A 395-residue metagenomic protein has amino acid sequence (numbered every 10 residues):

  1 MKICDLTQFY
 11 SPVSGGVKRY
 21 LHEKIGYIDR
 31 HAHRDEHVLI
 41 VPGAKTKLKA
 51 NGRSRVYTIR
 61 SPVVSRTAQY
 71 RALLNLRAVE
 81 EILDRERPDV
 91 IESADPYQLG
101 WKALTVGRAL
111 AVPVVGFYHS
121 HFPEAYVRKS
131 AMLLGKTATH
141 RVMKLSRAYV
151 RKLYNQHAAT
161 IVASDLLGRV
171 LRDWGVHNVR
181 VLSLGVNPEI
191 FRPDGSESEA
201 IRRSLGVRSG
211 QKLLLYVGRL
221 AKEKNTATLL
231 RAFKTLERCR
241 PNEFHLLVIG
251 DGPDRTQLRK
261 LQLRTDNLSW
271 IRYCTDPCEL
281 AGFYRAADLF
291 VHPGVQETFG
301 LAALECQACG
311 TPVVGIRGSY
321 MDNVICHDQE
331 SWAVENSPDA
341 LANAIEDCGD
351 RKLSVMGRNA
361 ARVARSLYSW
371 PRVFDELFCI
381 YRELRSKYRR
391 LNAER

Functional and structural regions predicted by a protein language model:
M1-G52, Y57-T58, N392-R395: N-terminal subdomain of nucleotide-sugar transferases
Y154, G282-A287: Short alpha-helical donor nucleotide-sugar binding micro-motif in glycosyltransferases
L166, G185: Carbohydrate-associated surface elements
R208-F233: Conserved donor-binding/catalytic core segment of Leloir-type glycosyltransferases
T256-C278: Nucleotide-activated donor-binding/catalytic signature segment of Leloir-type glycosyltransferases, i.e., the conserved
V295: Aromatic "clamp/platform" in nucleotide-sugar-dependent glycosyltransferases that forms part of the donor/acceptor
P312-G315: Short hydrophobic beta-strand element within catalytic cores of glycosyltransferases and related nucleotide-activated
H327-D339, E346-R351: Conserved acidic donor-binding segment of nucleotide-sugar-dependent glycosyltransferases
